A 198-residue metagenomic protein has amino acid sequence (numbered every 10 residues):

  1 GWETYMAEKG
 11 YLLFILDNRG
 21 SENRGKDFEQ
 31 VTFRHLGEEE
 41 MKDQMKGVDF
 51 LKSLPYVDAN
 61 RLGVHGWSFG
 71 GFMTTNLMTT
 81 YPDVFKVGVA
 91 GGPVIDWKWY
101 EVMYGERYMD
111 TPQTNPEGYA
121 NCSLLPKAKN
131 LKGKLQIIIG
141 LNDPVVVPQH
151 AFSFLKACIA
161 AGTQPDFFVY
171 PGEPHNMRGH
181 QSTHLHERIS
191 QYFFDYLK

Functional and structural regions predicted by a protein language model:
G1-F69, I95-E106: Cap/lid segment of the alpha/beta-hydrolase catalytic domain
D43, P93-G133, A160: Mobile cap/lid helix-loop segments that gate and shape the active-site cleft of serine hydrolases
G66-G70, T74, G88: Gly/Ala-rich beta-loop-alpha elbow adjacent to hydrolase catalytic centers
G71-D83: Short glycine-enriched nucleophile-adjacent loop and the immediately C-terminal alpha-helix near the catalytic center
D83-D96: A conserved short beta-strand
L131, I137-I139, D143: Short beta-strand/loop motif that positions the catalytic acidic residue of the alpha/beta-hydrolase fold
P144-S153: Conserved alpha/beta-hydrolase "acid-adjacent" motif
F152-S153, I159-K198: C-terminal catalytic histidine-bearing segment of alpha/beta-hydrolase fold enzymes
